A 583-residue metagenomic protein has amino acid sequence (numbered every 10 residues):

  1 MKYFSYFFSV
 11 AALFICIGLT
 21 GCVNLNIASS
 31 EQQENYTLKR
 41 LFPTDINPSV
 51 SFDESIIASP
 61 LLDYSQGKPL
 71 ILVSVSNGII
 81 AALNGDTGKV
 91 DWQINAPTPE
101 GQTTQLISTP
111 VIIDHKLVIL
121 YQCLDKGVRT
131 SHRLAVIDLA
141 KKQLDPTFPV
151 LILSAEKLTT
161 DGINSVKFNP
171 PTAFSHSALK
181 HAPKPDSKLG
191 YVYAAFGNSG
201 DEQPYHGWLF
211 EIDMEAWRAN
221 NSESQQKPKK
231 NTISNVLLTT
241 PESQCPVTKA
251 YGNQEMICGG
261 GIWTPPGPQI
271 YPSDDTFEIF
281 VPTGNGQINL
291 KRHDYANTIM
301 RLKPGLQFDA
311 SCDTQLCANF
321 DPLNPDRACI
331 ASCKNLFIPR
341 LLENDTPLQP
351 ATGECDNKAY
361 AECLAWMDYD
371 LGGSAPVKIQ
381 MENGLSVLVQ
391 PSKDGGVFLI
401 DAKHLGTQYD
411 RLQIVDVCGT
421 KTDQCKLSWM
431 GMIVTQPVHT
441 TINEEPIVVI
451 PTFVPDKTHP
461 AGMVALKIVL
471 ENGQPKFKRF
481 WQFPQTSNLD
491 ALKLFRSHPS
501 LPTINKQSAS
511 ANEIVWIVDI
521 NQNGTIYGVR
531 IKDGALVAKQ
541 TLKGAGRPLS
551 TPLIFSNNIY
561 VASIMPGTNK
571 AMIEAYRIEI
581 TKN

Functional and structural regions predicted by a protein language model:
M1-S9: Bacterial N-terminal signal peptides that target proteins for export
Y3, G21-V23: Intrinsic disorder/low-complexity signature
S9-T20: Bacterial N-terminal signal peptides
V23-I56, L62-V73, G78-T104, V111-L117 (+6 more regions): Extracytoplasmic/lumenal domain signature
